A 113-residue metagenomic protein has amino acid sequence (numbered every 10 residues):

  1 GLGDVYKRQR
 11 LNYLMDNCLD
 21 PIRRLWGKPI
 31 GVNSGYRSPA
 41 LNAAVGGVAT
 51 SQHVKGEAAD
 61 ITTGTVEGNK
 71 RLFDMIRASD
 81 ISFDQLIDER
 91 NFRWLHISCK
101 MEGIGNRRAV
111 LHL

Functional and structural regions predicted by a protein language model:
L2-Y6: Short, small-residue-biased leader/transition segments that mark boundaries at the very start of proteins
R8-Q9, T62: The substrate-binding groove and active-site-proximal loops of carbohydrate-active enzymes, especially glycoside
L11-C18, G68, L72: Stable alpha-helical elements in mature extracytoplasmic
D16, D20-G46: Extended, low-complexity, intrinsically disordered C-terminal regulatory tails of eukaryotic serine/threonine kinases
L25-G27, V54-A58: Short connector loops at helix/strand junctions that flank enzyme active sites, especially segments positioning acidic
I30, A59, L95: A broad, low-specificity signal marking well-ordered, structured residues that form hydrophobic/aromatic
T50, V54-K55, T63-L113: Catalytic cores and adjacent binding grooves of peptidoglycan-active enzymes
